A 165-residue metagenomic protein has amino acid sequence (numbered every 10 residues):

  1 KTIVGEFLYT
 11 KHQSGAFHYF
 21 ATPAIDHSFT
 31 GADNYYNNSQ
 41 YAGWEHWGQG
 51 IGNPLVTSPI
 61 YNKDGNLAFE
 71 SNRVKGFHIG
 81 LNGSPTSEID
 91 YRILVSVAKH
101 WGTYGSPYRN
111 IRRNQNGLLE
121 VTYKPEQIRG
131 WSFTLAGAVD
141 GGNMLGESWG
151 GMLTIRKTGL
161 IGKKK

Functional and structural regions predicted by a protein language model:
K1-K165: Exposed, low-structure sequence patches enriched in small/polar residues
